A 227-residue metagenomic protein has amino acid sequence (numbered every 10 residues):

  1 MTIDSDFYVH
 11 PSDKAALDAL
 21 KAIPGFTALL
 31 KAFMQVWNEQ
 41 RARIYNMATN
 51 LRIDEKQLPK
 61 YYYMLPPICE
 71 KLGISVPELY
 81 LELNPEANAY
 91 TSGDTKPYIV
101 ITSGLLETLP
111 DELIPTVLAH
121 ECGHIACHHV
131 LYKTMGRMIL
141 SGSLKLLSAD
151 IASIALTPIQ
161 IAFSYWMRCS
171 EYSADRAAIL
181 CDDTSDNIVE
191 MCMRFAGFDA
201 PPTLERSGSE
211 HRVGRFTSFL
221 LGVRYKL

Functional and structural regions predicted by a protein language model:
M1-T95, I161, D199-A200: Hydrophobic or amphipathic, alpha-helical segments that drive membrane association/targeting
I23-N38, M135-A162, V213-L227: Alpha-helical membrane-targeting segments
G25, N84-T91, I179-L227: Active-site-proximal gating segments in proteases and membrane effectors
R52-K56, I101-T116, A162-R168: Short pre-active-site segment immediately N-terminal to the catalytic Zn-binding motif
I68, H124-I125, A177, C181: Short alpha-helical functional segments enriched in proximate histidine and acidic residues
C122-G142: Catalytic Zn2+-binding segment of zinc metalloproteases
S143-T203: Metalloprotease/metallohydrolase-associated module, dominated by Zn2+-dependent proteases
